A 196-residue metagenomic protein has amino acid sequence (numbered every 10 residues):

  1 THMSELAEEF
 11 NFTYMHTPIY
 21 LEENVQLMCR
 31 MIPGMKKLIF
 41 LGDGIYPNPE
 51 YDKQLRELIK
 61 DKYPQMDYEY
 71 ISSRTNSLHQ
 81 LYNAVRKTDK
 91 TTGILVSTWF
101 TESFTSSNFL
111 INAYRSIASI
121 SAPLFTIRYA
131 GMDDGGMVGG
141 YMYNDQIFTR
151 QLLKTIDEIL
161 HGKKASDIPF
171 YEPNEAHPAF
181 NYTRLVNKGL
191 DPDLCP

Functional and structural regions predicted by a protein language model:
T1-P196: Short hydrophobic alpha-helices and adjacent helix-cap/hinge residues
